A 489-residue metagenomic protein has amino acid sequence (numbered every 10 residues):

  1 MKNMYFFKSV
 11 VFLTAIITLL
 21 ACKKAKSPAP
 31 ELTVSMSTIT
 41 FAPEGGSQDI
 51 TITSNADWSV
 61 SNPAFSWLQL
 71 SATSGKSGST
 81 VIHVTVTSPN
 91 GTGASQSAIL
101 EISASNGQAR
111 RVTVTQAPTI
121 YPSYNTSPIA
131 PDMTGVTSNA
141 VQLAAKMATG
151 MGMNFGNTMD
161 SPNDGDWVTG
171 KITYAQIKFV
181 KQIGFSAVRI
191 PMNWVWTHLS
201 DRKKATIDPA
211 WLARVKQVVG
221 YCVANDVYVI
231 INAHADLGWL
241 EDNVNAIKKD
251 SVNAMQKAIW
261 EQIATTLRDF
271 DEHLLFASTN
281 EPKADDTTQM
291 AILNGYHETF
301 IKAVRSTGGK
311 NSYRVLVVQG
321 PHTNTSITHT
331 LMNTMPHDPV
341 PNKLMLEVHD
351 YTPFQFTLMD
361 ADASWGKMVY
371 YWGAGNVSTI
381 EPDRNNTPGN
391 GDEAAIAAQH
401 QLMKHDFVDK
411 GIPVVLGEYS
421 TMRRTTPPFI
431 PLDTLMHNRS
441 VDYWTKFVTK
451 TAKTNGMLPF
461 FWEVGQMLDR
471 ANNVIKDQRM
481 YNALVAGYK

Functional and structural regions predicted by a protein language model:
N3-Y5, S9, I17-T40, R111-S127: Bacterial Sec-dependent N-terminal signal peptides
S35-S61: Solvent-exposed, low-complexity, repeat-rich "mucin-like" stalks and linkers
N55-H83: Surface-exposed binding patches on compact interaction domains or structured appendages
I82-V84, T92-N106: A short beta-strand micro-motif common to beta-rich folds, especially ectodomain repeats
T119-R189: N-terminal carbohydrate-binding accessory modules
M133-G135, T169-V188, K204-H234, W239-L275 (+2 more regions): An active-site-proximal structural segment forming one wall of the substrate-binding cleft that immediately precedes
A254-D392, Q401-T421, T454-N455: Active-site region of glycoside hydrolase catalytic domains
T426-K489: Aromatic-rich peripheral "rim/lid" segments of glycoside hydrolase catalytic domains that contact and position glycan
